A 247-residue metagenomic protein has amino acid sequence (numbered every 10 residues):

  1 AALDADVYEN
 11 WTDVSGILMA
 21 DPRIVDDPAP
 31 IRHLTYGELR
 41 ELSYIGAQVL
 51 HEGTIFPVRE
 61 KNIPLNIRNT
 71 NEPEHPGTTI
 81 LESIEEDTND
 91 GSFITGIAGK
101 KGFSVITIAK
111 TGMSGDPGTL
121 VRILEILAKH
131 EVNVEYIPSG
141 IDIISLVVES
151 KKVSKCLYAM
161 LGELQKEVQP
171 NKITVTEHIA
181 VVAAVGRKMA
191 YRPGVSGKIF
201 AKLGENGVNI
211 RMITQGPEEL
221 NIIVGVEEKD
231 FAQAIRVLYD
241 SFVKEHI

Functional and structural regions predicted by a protein language model:
A1-I247: C-terminal catalytic "cap/lid" subdomain
